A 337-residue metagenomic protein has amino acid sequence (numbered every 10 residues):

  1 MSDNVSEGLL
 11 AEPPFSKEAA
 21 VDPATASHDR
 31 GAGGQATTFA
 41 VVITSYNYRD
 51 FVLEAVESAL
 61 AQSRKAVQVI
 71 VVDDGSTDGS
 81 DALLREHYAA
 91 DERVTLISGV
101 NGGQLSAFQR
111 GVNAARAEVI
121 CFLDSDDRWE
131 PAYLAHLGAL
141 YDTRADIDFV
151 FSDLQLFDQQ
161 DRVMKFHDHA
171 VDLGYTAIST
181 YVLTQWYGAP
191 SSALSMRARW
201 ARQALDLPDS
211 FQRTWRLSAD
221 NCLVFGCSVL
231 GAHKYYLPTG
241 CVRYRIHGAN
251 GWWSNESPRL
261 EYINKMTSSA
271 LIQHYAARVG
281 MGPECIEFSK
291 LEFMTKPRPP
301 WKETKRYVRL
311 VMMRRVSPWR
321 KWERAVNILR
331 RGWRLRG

Functional and structural regions predicted by a protein language model:
M1, M164, M196, L205 (+4 more regions): Detector for methionine-enriched segments
M1-E18, E284-G337: Membrane-interface aromatic/basic loop that binds lipid-linked glycans or pyrophosphate carriers, typified by
S2-L260: Nucleotide-sugar donor-binding/catalytic module of glycosyltransferases that assemble extracellular/cell-envelope
T44, F51, I178-R199, G282-K296 (+3 more regions): Short N-terminal secondary-structure initiator segments
V52, E92, A132-Y133, A204 (+4 more regions): Short, isolated positions within intrinsically disordered regulatory regions of eukaryotic proteins
W129, I178-W186, V242-A249, M266-Y275 (+2 more regions): Short, surface-exposed, charge-dense and proline/glycine-enriched linear segments
P258-P300: Soluble, non-transmembrane catalytic domains of enzymes that act on hydrophobic metabolites at membranes
